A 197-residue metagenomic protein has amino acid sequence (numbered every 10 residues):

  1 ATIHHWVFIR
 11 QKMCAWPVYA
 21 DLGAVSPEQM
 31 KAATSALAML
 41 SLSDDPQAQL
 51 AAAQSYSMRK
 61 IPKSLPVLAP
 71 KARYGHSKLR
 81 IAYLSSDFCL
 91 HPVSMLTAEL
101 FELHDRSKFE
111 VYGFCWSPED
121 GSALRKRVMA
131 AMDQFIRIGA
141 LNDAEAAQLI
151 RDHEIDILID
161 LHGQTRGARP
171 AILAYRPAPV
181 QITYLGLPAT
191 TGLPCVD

Functional and structural regions predicted by a protein language model:
A1-D197: Alpha-helical solenoid repeat scaffolds of the TPR/TPR-like class and their adjacent stem/linker regions that mediate
